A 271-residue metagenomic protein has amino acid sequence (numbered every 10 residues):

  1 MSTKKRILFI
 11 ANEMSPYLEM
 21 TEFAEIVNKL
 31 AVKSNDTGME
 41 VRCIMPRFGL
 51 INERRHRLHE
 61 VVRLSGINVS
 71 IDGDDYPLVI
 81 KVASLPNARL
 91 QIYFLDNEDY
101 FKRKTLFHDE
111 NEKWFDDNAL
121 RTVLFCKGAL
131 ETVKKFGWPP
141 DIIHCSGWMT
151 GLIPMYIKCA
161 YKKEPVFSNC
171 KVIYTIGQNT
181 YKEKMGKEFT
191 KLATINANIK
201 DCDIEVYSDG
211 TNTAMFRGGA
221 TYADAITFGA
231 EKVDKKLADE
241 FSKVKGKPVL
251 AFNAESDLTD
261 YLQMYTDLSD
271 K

Functional and structural regions predicted by a protein language model:
M1-K271: Catalytic cores of nucleotide-sugar-dependent glycosyltransferases that transfer UDP/GDP/TDP-activated
